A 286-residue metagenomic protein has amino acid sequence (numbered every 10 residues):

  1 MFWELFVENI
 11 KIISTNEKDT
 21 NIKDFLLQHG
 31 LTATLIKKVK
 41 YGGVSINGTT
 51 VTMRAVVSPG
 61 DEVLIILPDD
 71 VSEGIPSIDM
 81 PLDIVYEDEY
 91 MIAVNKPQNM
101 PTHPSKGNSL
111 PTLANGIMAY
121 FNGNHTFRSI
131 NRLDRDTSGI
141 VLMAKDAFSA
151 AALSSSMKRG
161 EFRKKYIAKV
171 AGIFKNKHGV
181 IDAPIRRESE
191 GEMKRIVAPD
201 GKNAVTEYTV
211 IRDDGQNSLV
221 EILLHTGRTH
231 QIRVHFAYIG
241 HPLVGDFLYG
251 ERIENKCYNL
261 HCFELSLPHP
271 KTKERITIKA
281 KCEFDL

Functional and structural regions predicted by a protein language model:
M1-V39, R212-N217, H225-L286: Pseudouridine synthases involved in rRNA/tRNA modification
F2-V180, R186: RNA pseudouridine synthases
G48-T50, T209, G215-L223: Short histidine-centered loop motifs in beta-beta connectors
T52-V56, E221, C257: Short, surface-exposed secondary-structure edge patches
P76-D79, A198-T206, N259-L260: Short coil-to-beta-strand transition motifs
I84, V170, E207-V210, L243: Conserved hydrophobic positions within beta-strands
R132-R135, D200, R212-D214: A short beta-turn/loop motif at secondary-structure boundaries
